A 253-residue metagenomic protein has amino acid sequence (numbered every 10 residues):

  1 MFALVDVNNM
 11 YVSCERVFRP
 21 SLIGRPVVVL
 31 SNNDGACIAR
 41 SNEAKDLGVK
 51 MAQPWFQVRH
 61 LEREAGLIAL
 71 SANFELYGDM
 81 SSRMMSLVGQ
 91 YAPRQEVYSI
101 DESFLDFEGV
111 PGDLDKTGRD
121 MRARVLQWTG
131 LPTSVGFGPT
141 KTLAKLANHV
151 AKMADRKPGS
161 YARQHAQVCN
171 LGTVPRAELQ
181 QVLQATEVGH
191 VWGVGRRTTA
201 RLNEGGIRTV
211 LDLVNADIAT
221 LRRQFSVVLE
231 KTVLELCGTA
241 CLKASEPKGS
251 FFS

Functional and structural regions predicted by a protein language model:
M1-I100, F104, V110: Residues that scaffold, gate, or flank divalent-cation-dependent active/transport sites
C14-V17, A39-N42, L143-A151, E204 (+2 more regions): Short acidic, glycine/serine/threonine-rich loops at helix termini
S71-F74, F107-G112, V168-N170, Q181-H190 (+2 more regions): Flexible, glycine/proline-enriched loop segments at strand-loop-helix junctions that form or flank small-ligand binding
R83, L87-Y91, D120-T129, R201 (+2 more regions): Generic non-transmembrane alpha-helical segments
L105-A123, A151, G206: Catalytic palm subdomain of template-directed nucleic-acid polymerases, centered on the conserved carboxylate motif
T117, L126-G189: Long, highly charged, low-complexity intrinsically disordered interaction regions that mediate electrostatic DNA/RNA
H190, T198-S253: DNA-contacting surface of Y-family translesion DNA polymerases
